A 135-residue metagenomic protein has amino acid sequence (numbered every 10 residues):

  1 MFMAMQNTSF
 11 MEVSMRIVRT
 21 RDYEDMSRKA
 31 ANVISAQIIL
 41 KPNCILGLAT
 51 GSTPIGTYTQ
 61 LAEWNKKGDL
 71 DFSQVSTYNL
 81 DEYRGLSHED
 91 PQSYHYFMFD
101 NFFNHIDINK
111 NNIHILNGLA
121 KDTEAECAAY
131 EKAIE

Functional and structural regions predicted by a protein language model:
M1-M3: Intrinsic low-complexity, disordered N-terminal segments enriched in polar/charged/small residues
Q6-L46: N-terminal glycine-/serine-/threonine-rich phosphate-binding loop
F10, S14, L70-E135: Ligand-binding beta-strand-loop-alpha-helix segment within the catalytic cores of soluble metabolic enzymes
T20, A49-G51, L80: Acidic/polar N-terminal loop/beta-strand segments that form early-domain functional surfaces
D25, S52-G56, K121: Short alpha-helical
A30, T57-Q60, H88-D90: Short, glycine/acidic-enriched capping/hinge loops at junctions between secondary-structure elements
A31-I39, A62, K66, F99-F103 (+1 more regions): Generic structural signal for well-ordered alpha-helical scaffold segments
L40-N65: Glycine-rich N-terminal segment of FAD-binding domains in flavoprotein oxidoreductases, spanning the beta-loop-helix
